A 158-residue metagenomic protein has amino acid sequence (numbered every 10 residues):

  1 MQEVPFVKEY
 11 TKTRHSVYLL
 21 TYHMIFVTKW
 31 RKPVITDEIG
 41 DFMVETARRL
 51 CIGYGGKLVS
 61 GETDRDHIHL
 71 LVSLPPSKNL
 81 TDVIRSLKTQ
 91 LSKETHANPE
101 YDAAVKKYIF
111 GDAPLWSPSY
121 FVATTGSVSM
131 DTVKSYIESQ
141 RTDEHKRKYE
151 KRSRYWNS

Functional and structural regions predicted by a protein language model:
M1-S158: Basic nucleic-acid-binding interfaces
